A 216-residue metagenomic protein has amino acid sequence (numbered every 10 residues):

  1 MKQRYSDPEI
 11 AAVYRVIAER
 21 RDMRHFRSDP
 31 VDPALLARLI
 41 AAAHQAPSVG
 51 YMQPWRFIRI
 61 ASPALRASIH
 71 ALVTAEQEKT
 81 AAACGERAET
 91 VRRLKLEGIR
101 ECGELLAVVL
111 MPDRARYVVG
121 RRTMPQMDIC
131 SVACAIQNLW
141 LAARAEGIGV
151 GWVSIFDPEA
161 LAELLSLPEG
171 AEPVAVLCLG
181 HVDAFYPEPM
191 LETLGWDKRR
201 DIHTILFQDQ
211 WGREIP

Functional and structural regions predicted by a protein language model:
K2-Y5, E9-A12, M23, V176-P216: C-terminal helix-cap and adjacent tail motif
A12-D29: Generic N-terminal amphipathic, Lys/Arg-enriched alpha-helix
V16, L105-A107, V176-C178: Conserved hydrophobic/aromatic beta-strand scaffold that supports enzyme active sites
I17, L39-A43, L177: Short alpha-helical scaffolding segments that buttress acidic/His motifs in well-ordered protein cores
L39, A43, L106, R114-L164: Small-aliphatic-rich amphipathic alpha-helix that forms the alpha element of a beta-alpha
P47-G50: Glycine-rich phosphate/pyrophosphate-binding beta-alpha loops
M52-V132: Glycine/small-residue-rich phosphate/adenosyl-binding loop
Q77-A83, L167-P189: A glycine-rich helix N-cap at a beta->alpha junction
